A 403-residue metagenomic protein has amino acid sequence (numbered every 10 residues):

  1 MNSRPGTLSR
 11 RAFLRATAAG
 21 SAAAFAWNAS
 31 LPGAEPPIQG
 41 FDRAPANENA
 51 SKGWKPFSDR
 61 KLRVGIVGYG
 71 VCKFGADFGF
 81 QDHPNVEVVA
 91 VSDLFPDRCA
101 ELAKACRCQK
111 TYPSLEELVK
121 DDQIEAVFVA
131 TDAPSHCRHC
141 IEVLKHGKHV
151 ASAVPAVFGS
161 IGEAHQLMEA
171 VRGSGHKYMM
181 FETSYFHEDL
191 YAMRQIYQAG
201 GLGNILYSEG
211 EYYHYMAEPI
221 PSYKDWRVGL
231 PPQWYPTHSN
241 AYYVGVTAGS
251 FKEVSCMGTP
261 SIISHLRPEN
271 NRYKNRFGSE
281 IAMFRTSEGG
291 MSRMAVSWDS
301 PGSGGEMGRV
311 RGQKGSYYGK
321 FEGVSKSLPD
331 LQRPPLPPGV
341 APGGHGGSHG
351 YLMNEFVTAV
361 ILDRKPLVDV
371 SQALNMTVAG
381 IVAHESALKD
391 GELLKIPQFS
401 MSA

Functional and structural regions predicted by a protein language model:
M1-S21: N-terminal secretory signal peptides and thylakoid transit peptides that target proteins across membranes
G20, F25-C106: N-terminal Rossmann-like dinucleotide-binding module
W27, P36, H176, G203-Y207 (+1 more regions): C-terminal capping/lid region of NAD(P)-dependent oxidoreductase domains
D42-W54, S58, W234-V324, G350-P366 (+2 more regions): Contiguous beta-strand/loop segments that form the cofactor/metal-binding neighborhood of enzyme cores
I66, S152-A153, Y178-M180, E209 (+1 more regions): Hydrophobic residues in well-ordered beta-strands that form the structural core
K73, R172-K274: Predominantly a Rossmann-like dinucleotide-binding segment in NAD(P)-dependent oxidoreductases
E87, A359-M376: Glycine- and charged-residue-rich phosphate/anionic-cofactor binding loop of Rossmann-like
A126, D132-A133, C137-Y185, G200: Beta-strand-loop-alpha-helix segment that lines the small-molecule cofactor/substrate pocket of alpha/beta enzymes
